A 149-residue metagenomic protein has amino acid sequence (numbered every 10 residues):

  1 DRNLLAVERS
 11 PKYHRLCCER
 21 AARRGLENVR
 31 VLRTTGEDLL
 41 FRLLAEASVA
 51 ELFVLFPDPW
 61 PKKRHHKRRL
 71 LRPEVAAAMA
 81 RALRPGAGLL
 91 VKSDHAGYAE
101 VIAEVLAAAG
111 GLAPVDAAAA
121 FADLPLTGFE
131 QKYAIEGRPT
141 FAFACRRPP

Functional and structural regions predicted by a protein language model:
R2-L5: Short beta-strand element of Class I
S10: Conserved SAM/SAH-binding beta-strand->alpha-helix loop
C17-E51: S-adenosyl-L-methionine
L44-L70: A short SAM/SAH-binding and catalytic strip from SAM-dependent methyltransferases
R69-G88: A short glycine-rich, Lys/Arg-flanked "PGG" loop and its adjoining helix->strand segment in the class I
Y98, I102-P149: Class I S-adenosyl-L-methionine
